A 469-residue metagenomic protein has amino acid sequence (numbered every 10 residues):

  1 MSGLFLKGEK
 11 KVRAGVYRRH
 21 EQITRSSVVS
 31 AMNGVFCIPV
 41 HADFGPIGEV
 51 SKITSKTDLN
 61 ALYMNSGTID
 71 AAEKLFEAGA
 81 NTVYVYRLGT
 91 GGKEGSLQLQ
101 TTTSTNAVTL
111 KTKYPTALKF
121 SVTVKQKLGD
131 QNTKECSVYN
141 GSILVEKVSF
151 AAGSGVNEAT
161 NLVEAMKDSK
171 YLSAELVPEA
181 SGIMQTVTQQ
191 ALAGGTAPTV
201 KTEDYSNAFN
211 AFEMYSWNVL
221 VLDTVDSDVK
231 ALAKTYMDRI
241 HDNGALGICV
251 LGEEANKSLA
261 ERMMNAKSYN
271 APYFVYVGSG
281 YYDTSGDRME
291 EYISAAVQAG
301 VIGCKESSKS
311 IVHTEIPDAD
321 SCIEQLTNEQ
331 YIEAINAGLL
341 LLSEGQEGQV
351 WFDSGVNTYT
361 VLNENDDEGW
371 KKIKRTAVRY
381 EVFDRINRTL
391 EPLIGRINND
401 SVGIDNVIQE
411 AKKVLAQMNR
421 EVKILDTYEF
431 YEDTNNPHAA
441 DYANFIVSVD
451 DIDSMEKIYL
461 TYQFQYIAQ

Functional and structural regions predicted by a protein language model:
S2-T57, M64, D70-P392, R396 (+3 more regions): A glycine- and small-residue-enriched flexible loop/hinge signal that marks low-structured segments
V187-A191, G195, L425-Q469: Compositionally biased, low-complexity/repeat regions
S401-L425: Short, hydrophobic/π-rich interface segment
